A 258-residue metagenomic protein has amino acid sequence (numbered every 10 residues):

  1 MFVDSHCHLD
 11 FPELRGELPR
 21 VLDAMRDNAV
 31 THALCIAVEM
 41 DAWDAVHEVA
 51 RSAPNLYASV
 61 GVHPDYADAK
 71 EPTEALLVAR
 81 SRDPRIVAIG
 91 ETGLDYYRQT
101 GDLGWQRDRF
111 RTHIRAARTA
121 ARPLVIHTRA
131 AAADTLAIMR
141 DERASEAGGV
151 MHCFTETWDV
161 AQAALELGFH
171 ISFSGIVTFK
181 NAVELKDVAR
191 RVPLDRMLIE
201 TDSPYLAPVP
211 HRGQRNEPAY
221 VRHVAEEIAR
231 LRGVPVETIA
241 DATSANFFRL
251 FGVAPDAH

Functional and structural regions predicted by a protein language model:
M1-H258: Mid-domain alpha/beta scaffold segments of enzyme catalytic cores
